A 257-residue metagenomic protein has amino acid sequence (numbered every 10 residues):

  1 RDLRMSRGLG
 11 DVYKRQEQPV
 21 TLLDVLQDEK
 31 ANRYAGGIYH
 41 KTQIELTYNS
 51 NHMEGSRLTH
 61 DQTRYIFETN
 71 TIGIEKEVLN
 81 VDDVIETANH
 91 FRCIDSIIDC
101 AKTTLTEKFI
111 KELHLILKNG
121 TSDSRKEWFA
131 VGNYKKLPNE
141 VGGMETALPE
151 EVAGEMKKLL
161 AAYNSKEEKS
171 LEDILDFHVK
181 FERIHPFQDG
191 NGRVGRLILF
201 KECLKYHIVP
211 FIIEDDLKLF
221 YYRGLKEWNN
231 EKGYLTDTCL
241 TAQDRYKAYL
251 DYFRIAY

Functional and structural regions predicted by a protein language model:
R1-Y13: Single conserved hydrophobic/aromatic residue that forms the stacking wall/gate of nucleotide- or nucleobase-binding
D11-Y257: FIC/Doc superfamily catalytic core
